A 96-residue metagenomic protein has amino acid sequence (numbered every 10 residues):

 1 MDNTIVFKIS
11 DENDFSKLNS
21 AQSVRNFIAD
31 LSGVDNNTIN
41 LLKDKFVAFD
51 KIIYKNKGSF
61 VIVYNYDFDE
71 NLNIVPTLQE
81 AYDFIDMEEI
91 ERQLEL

Functional and structural regions predicted by a protein language model:
D2-L96: Amphipathic, Lys/Arg-enriched alpha-helical "gate/interface" segment within cytosolic domains that mediates
